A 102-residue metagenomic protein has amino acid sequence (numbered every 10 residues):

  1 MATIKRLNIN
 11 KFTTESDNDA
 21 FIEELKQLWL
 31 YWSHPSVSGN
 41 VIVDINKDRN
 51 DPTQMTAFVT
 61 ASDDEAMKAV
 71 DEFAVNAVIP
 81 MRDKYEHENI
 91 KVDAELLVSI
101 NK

Functional and structural regions predicted by a protein language model:
M1-I4, D48-P52: Short, flexible turn/loop "capping" segments at secondary-structure junctions
T3-T13: Short glycine-/aliphatic-rich beta-strand segments at the starts of folded cytosolic domains
R6-N8, M55-A57, V92: Hydrophobic residues positioned within well-ordered beta-strands of beta-sheet architectures
K11-E23: Short, surface-exposed ligand-recognition loops at beta-strand->loop->(often short) alpha-helix junctions that present
Q27-I42, N50, F58-A94: An amphipathic, aromatic/His-enriched active-site/gating alpha helix that lines ligand/cofactor pockets
L97-K102: Short, low-order "capping/linker" segments at domain edges
